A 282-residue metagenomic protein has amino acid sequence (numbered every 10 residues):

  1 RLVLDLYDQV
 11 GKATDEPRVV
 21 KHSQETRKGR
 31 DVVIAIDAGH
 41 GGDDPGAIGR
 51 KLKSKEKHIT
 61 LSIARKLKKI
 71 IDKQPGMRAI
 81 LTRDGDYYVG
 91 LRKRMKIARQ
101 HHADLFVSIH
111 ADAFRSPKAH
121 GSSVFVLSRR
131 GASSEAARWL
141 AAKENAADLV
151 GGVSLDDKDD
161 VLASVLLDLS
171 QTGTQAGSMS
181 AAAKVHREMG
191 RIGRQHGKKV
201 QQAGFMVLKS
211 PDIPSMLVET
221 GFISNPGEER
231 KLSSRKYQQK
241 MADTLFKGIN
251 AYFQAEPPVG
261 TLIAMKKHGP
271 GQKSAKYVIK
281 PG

Functional and structural regions predicted by a protein language model:
R1-E16: Extended, charged alpha/beta regions that create polyanion-binding interfaces
L2, I34, S122-F125, M206 (+1 more regions): A broad, low-specificity signal marking well-ordered, structured residues that form hydrophobic/aromatic
L4, R115, L166-H268, P281: Active-site-adjacent mobile loop/cap segments within catalytic or ligand-binding domains
K12-L162, Q171-A183, R187, R230 (+2 more regions): Catalytic-core regions of hydrolytic enzymes
